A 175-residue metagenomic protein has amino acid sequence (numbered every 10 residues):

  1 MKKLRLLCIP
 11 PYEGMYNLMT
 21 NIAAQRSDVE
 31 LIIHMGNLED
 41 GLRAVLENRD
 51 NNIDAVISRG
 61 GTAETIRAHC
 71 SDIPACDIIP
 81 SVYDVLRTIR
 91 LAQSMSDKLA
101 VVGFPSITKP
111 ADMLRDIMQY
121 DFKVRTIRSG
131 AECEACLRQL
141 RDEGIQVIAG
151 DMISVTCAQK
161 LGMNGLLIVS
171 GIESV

Functional and structural regions predicted by a protein language model:
M1-V175: Non-catalytic structural scaffold of enzyme domains
